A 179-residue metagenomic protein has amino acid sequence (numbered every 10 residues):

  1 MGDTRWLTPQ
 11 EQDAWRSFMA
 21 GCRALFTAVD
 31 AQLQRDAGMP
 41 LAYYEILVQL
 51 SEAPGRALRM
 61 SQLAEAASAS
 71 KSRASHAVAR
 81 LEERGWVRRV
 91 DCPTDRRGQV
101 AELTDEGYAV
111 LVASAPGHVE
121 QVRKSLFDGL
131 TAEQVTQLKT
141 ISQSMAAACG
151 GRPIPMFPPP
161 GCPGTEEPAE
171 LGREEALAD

Functional and structural regions predicted by a protein language model:
M1-A37, P163, E167-D179: N-terminal leader segment of winged-helix/HTH proteins
G2, A79-Q137: Charged, amphipathic alpha-helical coiled-coil/dimerization segments
R16, E45-V48, V112, K139: A cross-family signal for key residues in well-ordered alpha-helices that form functional helical elements
T27-S70, F157: N-terminal helix-turn-helix DNA-binding core of bacterial DNA-binding proteins
M60, V78-A79: Short, hydrophobic-biased segments on the C-terminal half of alpha helices that form "recognition helices"
V112-D179: Terminal interaction helix/tail motif
